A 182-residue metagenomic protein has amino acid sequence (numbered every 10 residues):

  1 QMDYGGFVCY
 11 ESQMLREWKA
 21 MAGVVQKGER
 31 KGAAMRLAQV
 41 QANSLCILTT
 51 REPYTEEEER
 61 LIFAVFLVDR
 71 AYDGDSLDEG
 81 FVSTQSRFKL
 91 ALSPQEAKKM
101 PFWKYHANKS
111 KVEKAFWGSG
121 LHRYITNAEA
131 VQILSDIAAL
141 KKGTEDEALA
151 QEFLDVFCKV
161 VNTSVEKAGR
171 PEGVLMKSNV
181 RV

Functional and structural regions predicted by a protein language model:
Q1-N43, E57: Short N-terminal edge-element motif at the start of the domain
A42-L45, F63: Short, surface-exposed beta-edge/turn micro-motifs
R51-E57: Short, charged beta-turn/beta-strand-edge "cap" motif at the junction between a beta-strand and an adjacent loop
E57-E58, D75: Switch/connector loops and helix/strand junctions flanking conserved nucleotide-binding motifs in nucleotide-processing
R60-Y72: Short beta-strand-centered aromatic/proline hotspots
D75-V182: Contiguous surface segments at macromolecular interaction interfaces
